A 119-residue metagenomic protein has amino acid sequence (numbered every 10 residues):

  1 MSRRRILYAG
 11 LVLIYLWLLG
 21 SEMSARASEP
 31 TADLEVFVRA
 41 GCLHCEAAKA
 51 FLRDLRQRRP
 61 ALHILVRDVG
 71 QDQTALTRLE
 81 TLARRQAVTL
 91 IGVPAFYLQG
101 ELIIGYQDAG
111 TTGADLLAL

Functional and structural regions predicted by a protein language model:
M1-A9: Bacterial N-terminal signal peptides that target proteins for export
A9-L19: Bacterial N-terminal signal peptides
E22-A27: Signal peptide processing junction and immediate N-terminal pro/mature segment of secreted/exported proteins
S28-L65: Local sequence-structure signature of Cys/Sec-based thiol-disulfide redox active-site neighborhoods
K49-L52, L76, E80, G113 (+1 more regions): Extracytoplasmic/secreted envelope proteins and their assembly/folding machinery, especially bacterial periplasmic
A61-T77: Thiol-based oxidoreductase modules, predominantly thioredoxin-like and allied folds used for disulfide exchange
L82-G92, I103-D108: Thiol/disulfide oxidoreductase modules built on the thioredoxin-like
L98-L119: Non-catalytic, surface beta->alpha helical segment in thiol-disulfide oxidoreductase systems
